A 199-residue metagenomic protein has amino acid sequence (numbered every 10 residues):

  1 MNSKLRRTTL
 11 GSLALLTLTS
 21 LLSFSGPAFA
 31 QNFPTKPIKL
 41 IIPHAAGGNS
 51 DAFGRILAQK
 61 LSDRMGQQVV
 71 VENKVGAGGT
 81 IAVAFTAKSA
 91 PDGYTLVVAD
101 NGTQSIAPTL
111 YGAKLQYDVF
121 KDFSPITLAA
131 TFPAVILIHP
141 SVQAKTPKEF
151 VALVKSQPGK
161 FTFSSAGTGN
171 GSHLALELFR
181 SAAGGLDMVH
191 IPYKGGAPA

Functional and structural regions predicted by a protein language model:
L5-L10: N-terminal export leaders
G11-F24: Bacterial N-terminal signal peptides
F24-A30: Sec/Tat signal peptide C-region and signal peptidase I cleavage site
L40-F53, V75-A77, S164-G171: Extracytoplasmic "Venus flytrap"
G47-G66, H173-S181: Short, polar/charged alpha-helical segment
L61, K88-T95, N101, T109-P198: Hinge/capping helix and adjacent helix->loop/strand transition within the periplasmic-binding protein
T80-V83, P198-A199: Short, hydrophobic alpha-helical packing/hinge segments within bilobed ligand-binding/sensory domains
